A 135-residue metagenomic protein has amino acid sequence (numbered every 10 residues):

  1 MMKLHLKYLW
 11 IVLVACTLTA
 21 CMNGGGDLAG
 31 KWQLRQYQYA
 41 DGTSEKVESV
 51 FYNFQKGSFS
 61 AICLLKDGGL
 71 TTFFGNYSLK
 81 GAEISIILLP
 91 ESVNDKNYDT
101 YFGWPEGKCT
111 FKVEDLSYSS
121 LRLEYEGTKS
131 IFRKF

Functional and structural regions predicted by a protein language model:
M1-C21: Sec-dependent bacterial lipoprotein signal peptides
C21-N76, K80-F135: Lipid interaction determinants
